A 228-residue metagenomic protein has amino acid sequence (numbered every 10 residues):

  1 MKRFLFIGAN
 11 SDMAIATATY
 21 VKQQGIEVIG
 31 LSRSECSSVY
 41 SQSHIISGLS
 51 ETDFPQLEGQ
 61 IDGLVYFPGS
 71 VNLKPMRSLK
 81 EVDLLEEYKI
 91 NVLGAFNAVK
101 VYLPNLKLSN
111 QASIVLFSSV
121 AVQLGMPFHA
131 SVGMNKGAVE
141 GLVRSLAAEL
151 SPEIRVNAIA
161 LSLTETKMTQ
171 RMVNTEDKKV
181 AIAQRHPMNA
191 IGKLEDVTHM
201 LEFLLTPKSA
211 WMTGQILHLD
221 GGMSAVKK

Functional and structural regions predicted by a protein language model:
N10, A14-A18: N-terminal Rossmann NAD(P)H-binding glycine-rich loop of SDR-like oxidoreductase domains
I45-T52, Y66-L85, P104, F128-S131 (+1 more regions): Conserved mid-core segment of classical short-chain dehydrogenase/reductases
R77-N97, V115, V132, V139: Catalytic Tyr-X3-Lys loop
P104, A147-P152, A210: Alpha-helical segment proximal to the catalytic Tyr-Lys
S113-A138, V143-S151, L163-T164: Catalytic loop of short-chain dehydrogenase/reductase
A160-R171: Short, flexible catalytic-loop segment of classical short-chain dehydrogenase/reductase
H186-V197: A conserved structural motif in NAD(P)-dependent oxidoreductases
E202, T213-K228: Short C-terminal tail/terminal secondary-structure segment of NAD(P)H-dependent dehydrogenase/reductase domains
